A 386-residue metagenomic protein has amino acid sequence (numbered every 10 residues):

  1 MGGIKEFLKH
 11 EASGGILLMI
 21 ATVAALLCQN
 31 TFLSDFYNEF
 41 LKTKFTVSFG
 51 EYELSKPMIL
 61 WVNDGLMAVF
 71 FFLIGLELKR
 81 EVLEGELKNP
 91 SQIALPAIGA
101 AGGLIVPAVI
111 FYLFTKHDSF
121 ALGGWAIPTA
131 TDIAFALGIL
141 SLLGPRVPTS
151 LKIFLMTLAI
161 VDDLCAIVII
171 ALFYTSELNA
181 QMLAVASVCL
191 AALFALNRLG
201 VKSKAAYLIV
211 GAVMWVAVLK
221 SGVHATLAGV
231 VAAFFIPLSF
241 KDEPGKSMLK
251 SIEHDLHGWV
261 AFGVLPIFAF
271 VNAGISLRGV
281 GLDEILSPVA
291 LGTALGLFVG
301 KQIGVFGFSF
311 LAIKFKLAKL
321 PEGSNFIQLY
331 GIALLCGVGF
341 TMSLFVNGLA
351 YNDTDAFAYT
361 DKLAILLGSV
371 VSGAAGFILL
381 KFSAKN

Functional and structural regions predicted by a protein language model:
G2-K5, L73-K88, L137-P148, A191-K202 (+3 more regions): C-terminal ends of transmembrane helices
E6-H10, L27, S203-V213, A217 (+2 more regions): Predominantly late transmembrane helices and immediately cytosolic-facing juxtamembrane segments
L18-Q29, F70-L76, V106-F111, C189-A195 (+4 more regions): Hydrophobic core segments of alpha-helical transmembrane domains in multi-pass membrane transport and ion-translocation
C28-E39, K56-I59, L73-K88, V106-A126: Transmembrane alpha-helix boundary signature
E51, S55-E84, F234-I236, V260-V280 (+3 more regions): Hydrophobic transmembrane alpha-helices of secondary-active transporters and Na+-translocating membrane complexes
I59-F71, S119-A134, T175-A191, H224-A232 (+1 more regions): Structural signature of hydrophobic alpha-helical transmembrane segments
V82-A108, N179-V188, L277-I303, F326-Y330 (+1 more regions): Entry/N-cap segments of selected transmembrane alpha helices and their immediately preceding amphipathic helices
L140, G144-P237: Functional cores that coordinate and move charged inorganic groups
